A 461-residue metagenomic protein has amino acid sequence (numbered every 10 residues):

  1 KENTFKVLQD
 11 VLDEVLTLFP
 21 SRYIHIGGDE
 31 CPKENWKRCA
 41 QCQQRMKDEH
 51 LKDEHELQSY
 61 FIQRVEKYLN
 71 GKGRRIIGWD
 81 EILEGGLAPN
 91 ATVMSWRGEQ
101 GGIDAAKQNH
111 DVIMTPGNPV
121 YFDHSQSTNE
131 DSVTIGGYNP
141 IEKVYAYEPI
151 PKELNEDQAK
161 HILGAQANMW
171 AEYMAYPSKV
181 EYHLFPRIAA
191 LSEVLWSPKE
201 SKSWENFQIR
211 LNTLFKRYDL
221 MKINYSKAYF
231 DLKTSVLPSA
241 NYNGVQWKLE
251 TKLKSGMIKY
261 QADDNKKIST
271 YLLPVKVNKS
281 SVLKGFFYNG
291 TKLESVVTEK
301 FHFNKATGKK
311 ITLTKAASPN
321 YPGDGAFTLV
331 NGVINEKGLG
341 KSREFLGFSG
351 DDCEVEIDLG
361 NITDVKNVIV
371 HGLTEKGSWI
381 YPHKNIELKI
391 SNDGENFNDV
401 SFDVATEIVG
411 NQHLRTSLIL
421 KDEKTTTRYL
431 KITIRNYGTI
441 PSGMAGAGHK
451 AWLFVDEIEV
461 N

Functional and structural regions predicted by a protein language model:
K1-P89, W96-D104: Active-site neighborhood of glycoside hydrolase catalytic domains
R22-H25, R75-I77, N90-T92, N109-V112 (+4 more regions): Beta-sheet entry/capping signal
I76-A91, R97-K248: Flexible, acidic glycine-rich loops studded with aromatic residues
I188, L293-S295, S442-G448: Beta-sandwich strand segments
P198, K202, Q208-E354, L373: Short, compositionally stereotyped local motifs that mark structural "simplifiers"
G338-S401, Q412-N461: Aromatic, loop-rich ligand-recognition surfaces of beta-strand-rich domains
T406-Q412: Short proline/glycine- and polar residue-rich coil/turn motifs
